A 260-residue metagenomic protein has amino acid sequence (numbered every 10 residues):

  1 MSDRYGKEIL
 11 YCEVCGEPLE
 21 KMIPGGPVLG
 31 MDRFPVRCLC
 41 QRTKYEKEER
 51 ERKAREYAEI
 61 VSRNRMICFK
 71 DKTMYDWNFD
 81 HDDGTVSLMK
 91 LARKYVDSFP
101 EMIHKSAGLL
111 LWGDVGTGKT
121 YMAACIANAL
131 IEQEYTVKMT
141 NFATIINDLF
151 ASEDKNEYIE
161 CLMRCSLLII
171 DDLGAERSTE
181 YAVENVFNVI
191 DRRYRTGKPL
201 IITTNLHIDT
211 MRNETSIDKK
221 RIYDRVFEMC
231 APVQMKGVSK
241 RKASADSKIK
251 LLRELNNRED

Functional and structural regions predicted by a protein language model:
M1-V86, G237, A243-D260: A short, basic N-terminal segment
C68-K70, Y75, H81-L109: Pre-Walker A (pre-P-loop) alpha-helix and adjacent loop at the N terminus of AAA/AAA+ ATPase modules, a conserved
D82, T140, V233-M235: Hydrophobic residues at beta-strand termini and immediately following loops that shape nucleotide-binding pockets
S87-V96, H104, W112, A127-L167 (+1 more regions): Short glycine-rich substrate-engagement loop in P-loop NTPases that contacts/grips substrate
I103-A123: Walker A/P-loop nucleotide-binding motif
I146-L149, E176-D260: Replace "adjacent to P-loop NTPase cores in ATP/GTP-dependent enzymes" with "adjacent to NTP-binding cores
L167-I169, I201: Structural motif
D172-L173: Walker B catalytic acidic pair
